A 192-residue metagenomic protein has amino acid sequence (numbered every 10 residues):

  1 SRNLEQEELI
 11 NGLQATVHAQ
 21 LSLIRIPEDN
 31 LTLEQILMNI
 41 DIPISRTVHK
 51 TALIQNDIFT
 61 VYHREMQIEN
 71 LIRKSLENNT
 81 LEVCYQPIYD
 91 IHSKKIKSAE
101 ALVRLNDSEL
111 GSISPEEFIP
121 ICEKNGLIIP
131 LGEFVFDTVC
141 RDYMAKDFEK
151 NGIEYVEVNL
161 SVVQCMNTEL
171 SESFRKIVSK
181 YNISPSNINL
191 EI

Functional and structural regions predicted by a protein language model:
S1, D41, E116-P120, I129: Conserved long alpha-helical elements within nucleotide-processing catalytic cores of c-di-GMP signaling and class III
S1-P43: Hydrophobic helix-rich structural segments at or within alpha/beta enzyme and signaling domains
N3, R25-I26, S93-E100, L127-I192: Catalytic core of bacterial c-di-GMP phosphodiesterases, primarily the EAL and HD-GYP domains, capturing alpha-helical
L4-Q20, G111, D147-E154, N182: Catalytic core regions of nucleotide second-messenger enzymes
Q6, I24, Q86-I88, R104 (+1 more regions): Output-coupling edge of small sensory domains
N11-L13, E28-D29, D90-K95, S108-L110 (+1 more regions): Flexible loop/coil segments at beta-strand boundaries within sensory signal-transduction domains
P27-E82, H92, C122-G126, Q164-S171: C-di-GMP signaling machinery
D57, R64-I121, N159, E191: Active-site core of bacterial EAL-family cyclic-dinucleotide phosphodiesterase domains
